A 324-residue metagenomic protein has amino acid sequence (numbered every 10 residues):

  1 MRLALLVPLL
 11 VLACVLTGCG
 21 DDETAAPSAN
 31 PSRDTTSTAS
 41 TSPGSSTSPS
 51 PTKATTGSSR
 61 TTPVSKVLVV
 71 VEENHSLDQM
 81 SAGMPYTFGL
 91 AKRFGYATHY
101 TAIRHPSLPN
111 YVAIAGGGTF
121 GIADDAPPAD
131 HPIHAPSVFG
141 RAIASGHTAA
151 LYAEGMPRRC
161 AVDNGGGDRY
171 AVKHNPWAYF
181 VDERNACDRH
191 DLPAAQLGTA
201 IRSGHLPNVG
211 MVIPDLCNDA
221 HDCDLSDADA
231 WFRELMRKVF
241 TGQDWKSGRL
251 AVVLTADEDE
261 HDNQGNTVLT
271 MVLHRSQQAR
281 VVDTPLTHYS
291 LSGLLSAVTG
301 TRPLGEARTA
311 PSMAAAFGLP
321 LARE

Functional and structural regions predicted by a protein language model:
M1-L9: N-terminal export and membrane-targeting signals
V15-G18: C-terminal motif of bacterial Sec signal peptides marking the signal peptidase cleavage site
G20-S59: N-terminal low-complexity, Pro/Thr-rich disordered segments that flank secretion/membrane-targeting signals
A54-E324: Flexible, surface-exposed loop/gating regions in the mature catalytic domains of secreted/periplasmic hydrolases
